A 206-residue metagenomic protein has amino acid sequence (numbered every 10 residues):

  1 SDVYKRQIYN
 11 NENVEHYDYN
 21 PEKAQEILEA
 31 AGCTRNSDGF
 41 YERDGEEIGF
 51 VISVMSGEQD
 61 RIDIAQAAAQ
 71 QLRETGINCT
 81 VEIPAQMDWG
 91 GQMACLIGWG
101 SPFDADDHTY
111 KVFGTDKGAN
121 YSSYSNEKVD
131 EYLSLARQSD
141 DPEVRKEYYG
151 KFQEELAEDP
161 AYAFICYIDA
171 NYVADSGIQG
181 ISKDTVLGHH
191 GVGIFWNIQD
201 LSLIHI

Functional and structural regions predicted by a protein language model:
S1-Y4, I206: Short, small-residue-biased leader/transition segments that mark boundaries at the very start of proteins
I8-E26, N36-E47, G90, Y110-Q138 (+1 more regions): Short, solvent-exposed loop/beta-turn-alpha elements that line the ligand-binding surface or hinge of extracytoplasmic
I8-Y9, G57-D60, Q86, G100-D104 (+1 more regions): Solvent-exposed loop/turn segments at secondary-structure junctions within structured extracellular/periplasmic domains
P21, Q25, V54-A67: Bilobed "Venus flytrap"/periplasmic-binding protein-like clamshell domains and structurally analogous long
I27-A31, A68-T75, G98, Y132-L135 (+2 more regions): Structured segments of extracytoplasmic/periplasmic soluble domains in secreted or envelope-associated proteins
A31-M55, D140-S176: Bilobed periplasmic-binding protein-like "clamshell/Venus-flytrap" ligand-binding domains
I52, Q70-A119, Y148-Y149: Periplasmic binding protein-like
